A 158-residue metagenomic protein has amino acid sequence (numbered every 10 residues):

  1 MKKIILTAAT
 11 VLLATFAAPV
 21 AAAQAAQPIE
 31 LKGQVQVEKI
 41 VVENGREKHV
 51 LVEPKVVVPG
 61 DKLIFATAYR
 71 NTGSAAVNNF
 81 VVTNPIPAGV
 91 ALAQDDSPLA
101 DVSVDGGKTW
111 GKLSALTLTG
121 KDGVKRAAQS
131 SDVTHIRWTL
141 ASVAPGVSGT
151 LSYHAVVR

Functional and structural regions predicted by a protein language model:
K2-T7, P19-R158: Exported/extracytosolic protein signature
A8-F16: Bacterial N-terminal signal peptides
